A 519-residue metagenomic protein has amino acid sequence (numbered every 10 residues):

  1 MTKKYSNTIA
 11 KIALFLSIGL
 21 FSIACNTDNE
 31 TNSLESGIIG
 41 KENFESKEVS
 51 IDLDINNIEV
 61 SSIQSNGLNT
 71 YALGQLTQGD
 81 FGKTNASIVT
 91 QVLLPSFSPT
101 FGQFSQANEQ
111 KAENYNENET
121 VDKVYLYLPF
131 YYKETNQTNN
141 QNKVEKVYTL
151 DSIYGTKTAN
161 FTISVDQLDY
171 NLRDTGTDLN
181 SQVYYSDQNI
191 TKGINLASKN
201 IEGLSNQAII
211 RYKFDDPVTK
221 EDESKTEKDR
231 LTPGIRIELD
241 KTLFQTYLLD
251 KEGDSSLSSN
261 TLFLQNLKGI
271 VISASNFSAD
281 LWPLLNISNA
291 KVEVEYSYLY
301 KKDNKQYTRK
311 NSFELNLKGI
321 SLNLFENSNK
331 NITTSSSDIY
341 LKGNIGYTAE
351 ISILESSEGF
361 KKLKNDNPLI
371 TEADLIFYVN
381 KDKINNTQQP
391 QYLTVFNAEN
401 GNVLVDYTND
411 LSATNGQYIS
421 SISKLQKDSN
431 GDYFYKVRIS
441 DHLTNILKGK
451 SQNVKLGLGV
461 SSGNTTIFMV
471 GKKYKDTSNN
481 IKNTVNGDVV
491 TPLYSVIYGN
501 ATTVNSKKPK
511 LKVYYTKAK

Functional and structural regions predicted by a protein language model:
T2-K519: Secreted, disulfide-rich extracellular signaling modules
